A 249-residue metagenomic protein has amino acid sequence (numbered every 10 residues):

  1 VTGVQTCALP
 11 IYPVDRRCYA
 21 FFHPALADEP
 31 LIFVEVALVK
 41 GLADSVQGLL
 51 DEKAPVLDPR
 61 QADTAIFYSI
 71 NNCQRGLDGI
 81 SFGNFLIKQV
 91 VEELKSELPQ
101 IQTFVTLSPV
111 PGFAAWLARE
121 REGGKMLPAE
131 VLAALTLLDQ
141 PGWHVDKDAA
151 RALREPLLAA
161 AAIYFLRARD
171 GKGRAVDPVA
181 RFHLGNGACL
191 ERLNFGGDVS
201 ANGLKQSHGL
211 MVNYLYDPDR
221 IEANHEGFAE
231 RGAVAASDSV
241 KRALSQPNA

Functional and structural regions predicted by a protein language model:
T2-G3, C7-L9: Short, small-residue-biased leader/transition segments that mark boundaries at the very start of proteins
P10-D15, P24-P30, R174-A175, K205-S207: A short catalytic or substrate-binding loop motif that flags glycine-/basic-rich loops and adjacent residues that bind
R16-D44: Carboxylate/His-rich catalytic cores and anion/metal-binding grooves
A20, E35, T103-P109, R192: A structural signal for short, well-ordered beta-strand segments and their strand-loop junctions that often border
F22-P24, A37-V39, I70, N186 (+1 more regions): Structured loops at beta-to-helix junctions and adjacent beta-edge loops in soluble globular domains
L42-D44, Q74-G76, P111-W116, V199-A201 (+1 more regions): Flexible loop/turn segments at secondary-structure boundaries
E52-A188: Acyl-donor binding region in acyl/amide transferases
C189-A249: Long, compositionally biased intrinsically disordered regions
